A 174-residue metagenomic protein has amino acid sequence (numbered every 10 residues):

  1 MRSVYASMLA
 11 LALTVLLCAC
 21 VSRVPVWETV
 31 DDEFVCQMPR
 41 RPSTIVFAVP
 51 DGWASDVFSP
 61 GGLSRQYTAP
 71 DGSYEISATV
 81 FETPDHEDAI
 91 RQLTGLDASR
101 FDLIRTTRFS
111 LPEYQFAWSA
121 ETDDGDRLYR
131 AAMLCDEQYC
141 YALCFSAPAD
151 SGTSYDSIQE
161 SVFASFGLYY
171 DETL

Functional and structural regions predicted by a protein language model:
R2-S64, E137-Y139, S146-L174: N-terminal targeting sequences that direct proteins away from the cytosol to non-cytosolic compartments
M8, A12-T14, D71, V80 (+2 more regions): Short stretches within intrinsically disordered, low-complexity N-terminal or propeptide regions
E33, G62-S64, S73, L111-Q115 (+1 more regions): A generic structural signal for beta-strand entry/edge sites
P39-R91, E121-T122: Secretory pathway targeting signatures of secreted, lumenal, and periplasmic proteins
F81, L96, Y169: Phosphate/oxyanion-binding loops and surfaces in catalytic or ligand/nucleic-acid-binding neighborhoods
H86-R100, T153-A164: Surface-exposed flexible segments
T94-Q138: Signature of long, low-cysteine stretches enriched in small and polar/charged residues
W118, C144-F145: Recurrent small/Gly-Pro-centered beta-turn motifs in extracellular repeat architectures
